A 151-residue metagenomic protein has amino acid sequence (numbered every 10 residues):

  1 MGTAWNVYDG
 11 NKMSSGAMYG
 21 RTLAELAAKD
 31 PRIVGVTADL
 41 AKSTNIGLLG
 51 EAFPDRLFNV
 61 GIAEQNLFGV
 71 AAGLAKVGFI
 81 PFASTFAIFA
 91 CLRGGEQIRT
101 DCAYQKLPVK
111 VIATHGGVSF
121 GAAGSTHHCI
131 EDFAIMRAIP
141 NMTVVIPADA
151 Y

Functional and structural regions predicted by a protein language model:
M1-Y151: Thiamine diphosphate
